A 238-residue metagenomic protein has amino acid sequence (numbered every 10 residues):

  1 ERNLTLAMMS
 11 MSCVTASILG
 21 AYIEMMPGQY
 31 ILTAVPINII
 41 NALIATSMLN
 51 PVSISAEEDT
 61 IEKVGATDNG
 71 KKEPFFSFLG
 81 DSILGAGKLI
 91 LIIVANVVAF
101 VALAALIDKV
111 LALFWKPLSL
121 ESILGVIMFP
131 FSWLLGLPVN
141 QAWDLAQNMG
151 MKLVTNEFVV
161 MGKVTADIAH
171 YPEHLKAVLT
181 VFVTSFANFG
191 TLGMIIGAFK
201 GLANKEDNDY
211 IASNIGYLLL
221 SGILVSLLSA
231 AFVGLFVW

Functional and structural regions predicted by a protein language model:
E1-L49, E206-L228: Membrane-core helix-loop-helix motifs of multi-pass transport proteins
R2-T5, L153-W238: C-terminal transmembrane helix pair
C13-I18, I39-L43, S47, I93-V97 (+6 more regions): Transmembrane alpha-helical segments of multi-pass membrane transport proteins and ion-pumping complexes
M25, N50-S55, I83, L113 (+2 more regions): Transmembrane helix-loop junctions in multipass membrane proteins, especially transporters and channels
P36-G87: Long, contiguous bundles of hydrophobic transmembrane helices that form the permeation core of multi-pass
T67-S82, S119, H170, H174 (+2 more regions): Juxtamembrane loop-helix boundary motifs flanking transmembrane segments in multi-pass membrane proteins
S77-K88, F129-W133, D209-G216: Short amphipathic alpha-helical coupling elements at transmembrane boundaries
L84-H170: Transmembrane helical segments that form the transport core of multi-pass membrane transport proteins
